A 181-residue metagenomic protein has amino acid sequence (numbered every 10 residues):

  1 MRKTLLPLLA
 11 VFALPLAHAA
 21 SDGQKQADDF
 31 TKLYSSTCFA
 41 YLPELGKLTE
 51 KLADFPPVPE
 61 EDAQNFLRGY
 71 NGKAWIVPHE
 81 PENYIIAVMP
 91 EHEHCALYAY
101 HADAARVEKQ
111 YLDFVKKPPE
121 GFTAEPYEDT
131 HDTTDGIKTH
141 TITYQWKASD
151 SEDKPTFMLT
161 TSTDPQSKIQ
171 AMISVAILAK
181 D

Functional and structural regions predicted by a protein language model:
M1-T4: Positively charged n-region of N-terminal signal peptides that target proteins for export
P7-P15: Bacterial N-terminal signal peptides
A13, T31-K32, M89: Processing junctions and N-termini across compartments
A20-I85: N-terminal leader/targeting segments
P78, E82-M89, D153-T163: Broad, structure-driven detector of short, well-ordered beta-strand segments within folded domains
H79-T141: Long, charged/polar, surface-exposed segments that mediate recognition or autoinhibition
G136-D181: Glycine-rich, aromatic-bearing surface loops/beta-hairpins
